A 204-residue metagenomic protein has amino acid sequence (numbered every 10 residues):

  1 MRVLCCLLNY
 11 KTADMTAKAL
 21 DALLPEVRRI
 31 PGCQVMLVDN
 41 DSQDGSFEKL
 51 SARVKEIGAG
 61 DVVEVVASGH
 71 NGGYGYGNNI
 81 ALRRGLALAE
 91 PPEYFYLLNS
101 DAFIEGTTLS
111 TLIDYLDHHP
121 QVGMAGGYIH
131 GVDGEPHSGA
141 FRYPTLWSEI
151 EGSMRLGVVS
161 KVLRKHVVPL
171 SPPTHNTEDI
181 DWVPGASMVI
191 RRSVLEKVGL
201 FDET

Functional and structural regions predicted by a protein language model:
V3-M15, A19, E26, V38: A conserved hydrophobic helix/loop-capping motif in glycosyltransferases and polysaccharide synthases
A22, D39-L50, H70, I104: A conserved acidic beta->alpha catalytic loop
A22-G32: Short, acidic, metal-binding catalytic loop of nucleotide-sugar glycosyltransferases
P31-D41, E64-S68: Short beta-strand/loop segment that forms part of the nucleotide-sugar
A67-L88: Glycine-rich, basic loop-to-helix element that forms the pyrophosphate-binding segment of sugar-nucleotide handling
E90-F103: Short beta-strand-to-loop acidic/aromatic patch adjacent to the donor-nucleotide binding site
F103-A140: Conserved donor NDP-sugar-binding/catalytic core segment of glycosyltransferases
P144-I180: Short, flexible, basic/aromatic active-site loop/helix in glycosyltransferases
